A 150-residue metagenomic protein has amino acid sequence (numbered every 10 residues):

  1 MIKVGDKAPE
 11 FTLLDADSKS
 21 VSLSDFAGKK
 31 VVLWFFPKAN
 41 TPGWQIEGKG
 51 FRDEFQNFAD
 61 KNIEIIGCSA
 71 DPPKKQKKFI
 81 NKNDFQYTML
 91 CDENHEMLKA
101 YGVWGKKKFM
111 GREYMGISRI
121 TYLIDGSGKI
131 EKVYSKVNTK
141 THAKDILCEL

Functional and structural regions predicted by a protein language model:
M1-L150: Chalcogenol-based redox active-site neighborhoods
